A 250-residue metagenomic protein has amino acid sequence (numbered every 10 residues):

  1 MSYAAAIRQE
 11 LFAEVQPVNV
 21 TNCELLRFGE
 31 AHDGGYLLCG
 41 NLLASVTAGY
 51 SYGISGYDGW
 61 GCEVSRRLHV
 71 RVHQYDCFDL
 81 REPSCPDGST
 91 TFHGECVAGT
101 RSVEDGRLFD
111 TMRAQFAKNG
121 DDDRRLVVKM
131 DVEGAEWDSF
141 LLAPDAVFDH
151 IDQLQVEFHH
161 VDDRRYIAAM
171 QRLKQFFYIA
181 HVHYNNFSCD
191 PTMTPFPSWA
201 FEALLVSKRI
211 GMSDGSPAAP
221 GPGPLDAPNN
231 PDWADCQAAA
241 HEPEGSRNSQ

Functional and structural regions predicted by a protein language model:
M1-A48, Y57, G94, E104-R124 (+2 more regions): Rossmann-like AdoMet/SAM-dependent catalytic core
S55-R67: Conserved SAM-binding loop of SAM-dependent methyltransferases across substrates and taxa, primarily the Class I
G56-Y57, Q74-E82: Short, polar loop motifs at secondary-structure junctions
E63-S65, L80-T90, A146: Short loop/helix-cap segments at secondary-structure boundaries that form the rim of catalytic
V70-R71, P86-C96: Active-site regions of enzymes building and remodeling cell-envelope glycoconjugates
E95-A98, D131: Conserved acidic residues
A98-V103, A135: Short loop/turn elements that flank and shape the SAM/SAH-binding pocket of Class I
V128-A135: Switch II (G3) loop of P-loop NTPases
